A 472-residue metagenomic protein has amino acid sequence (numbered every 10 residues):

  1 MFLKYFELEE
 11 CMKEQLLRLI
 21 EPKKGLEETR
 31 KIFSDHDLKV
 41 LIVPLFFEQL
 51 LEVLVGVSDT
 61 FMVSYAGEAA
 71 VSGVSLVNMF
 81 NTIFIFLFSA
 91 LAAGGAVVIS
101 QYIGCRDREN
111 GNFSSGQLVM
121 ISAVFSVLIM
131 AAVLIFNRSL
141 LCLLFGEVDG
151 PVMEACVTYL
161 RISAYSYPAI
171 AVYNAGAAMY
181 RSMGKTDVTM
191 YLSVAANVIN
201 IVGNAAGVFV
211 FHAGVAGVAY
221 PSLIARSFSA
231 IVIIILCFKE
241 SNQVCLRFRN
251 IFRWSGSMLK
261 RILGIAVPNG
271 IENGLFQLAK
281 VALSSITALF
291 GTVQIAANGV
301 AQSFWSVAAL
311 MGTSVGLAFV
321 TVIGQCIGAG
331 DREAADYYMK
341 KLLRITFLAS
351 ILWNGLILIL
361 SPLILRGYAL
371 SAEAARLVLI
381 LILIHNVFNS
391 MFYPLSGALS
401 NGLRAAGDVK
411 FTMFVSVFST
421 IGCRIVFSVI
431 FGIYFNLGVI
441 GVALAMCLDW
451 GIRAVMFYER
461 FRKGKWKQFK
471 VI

Functional and structural regions predicted by a protein language model:
F2-P44, I99-S166, V208-V267, I323-N389 (+1 more regions): Short alpha-helical transmembrane segments in multi-pass integral membrane proteins
T29-F61, Y65-A66, T82-G94, V98 (+5 more regions): N-terminal transmembrane alpha-helices
V40-D59, I162, A196, A225-S229 (+3 more regions): Transmembrane helical elements of multi-pass membrane transporters/channels
Q49-V53, F86, S126, M130 (+12 more regions): Residue-level hotspots within the lipid-embedded alpha helices of multi-pass solute transporters
L50-S72, L141-G150, A206-A213, G274-V307 (+3 more regions): Helix-terminus/linker motif at the lipid-water interface of multi-pass membrane proteins
E68-M79, C156, L160, A219 (+4 more regions): Small-residue hotspots at the loop-to-helix junctions and early N-terminal turns of transmembrane alpha-helices
V71-A131, I170-T189, S284, I295-S361 (+2 more regions): Small-residue-rich hydrophobic transmembrane alpha-helices
A92, I162-R181, T189-N200, V218-I233 (+5 more regions): Short runs within selected transmembrane alpha-helices of multi-pass transporters and secretion channels
